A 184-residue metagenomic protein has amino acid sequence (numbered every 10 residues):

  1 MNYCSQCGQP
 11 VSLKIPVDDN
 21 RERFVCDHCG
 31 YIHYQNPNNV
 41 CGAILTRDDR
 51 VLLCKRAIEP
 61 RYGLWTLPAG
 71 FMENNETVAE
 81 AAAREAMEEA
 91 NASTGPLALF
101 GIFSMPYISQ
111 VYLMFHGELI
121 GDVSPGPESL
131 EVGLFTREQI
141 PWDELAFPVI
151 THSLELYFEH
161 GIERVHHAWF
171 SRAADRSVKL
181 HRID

Functional and structural regions predicted by a protein language model:
M1-G42: Acidic, metal-coordinating catalytic segment for phosphate/diphosphate chemistry, firing primarily on the Nudix
Y3, R23, L53, M114-H116 (+1 more regions): Conserved hydrophobic/aromatic beta-strand scaffold that supports enzyme active sites
R21, N38-V40, T46, P60-Y62 (+3 more regions): Short connector loops at helix/strand junctions that flank enzyme active sites, especially segments positioning acidic
H28, R56, A69, G117 (+1 more regions): Active-site donor-binding loop signature of nucleotide-sugar glycosyltransferases
T46-E88: Conserved Nudix-box catalytic region and its N-terminal flanking loop in Nudix hydrolases and closely related
E59, F103-Y107, A173: A short beta-turn/loop motif at secondary-structure boundaries
M72-L156, H160, V165-H166, K179-D184: Unchanged
W169-S177: Short, highly charged C-terminal tails/helix-capping segments
